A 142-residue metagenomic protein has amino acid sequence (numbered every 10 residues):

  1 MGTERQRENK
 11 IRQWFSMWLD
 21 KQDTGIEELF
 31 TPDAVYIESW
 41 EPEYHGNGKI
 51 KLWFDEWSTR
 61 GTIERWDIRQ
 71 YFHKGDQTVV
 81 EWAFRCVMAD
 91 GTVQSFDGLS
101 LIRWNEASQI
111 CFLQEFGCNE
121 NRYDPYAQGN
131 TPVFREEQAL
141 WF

Functional and structural regions predicted by a protein language model:
M1-E28, V133-F142: Short, low-complexity N-terminal intrinsically disordered segments enriched in polar/charged residues
G2-T3, D55-F142: A beta-strand edge to alpha-helix "cap/lid" segment located at domain peripheries
R5, T24-E27, T31-G75: A solvent-exposed, acidic/Ser-Thr-rich amphipathic alpha-helical stretch
